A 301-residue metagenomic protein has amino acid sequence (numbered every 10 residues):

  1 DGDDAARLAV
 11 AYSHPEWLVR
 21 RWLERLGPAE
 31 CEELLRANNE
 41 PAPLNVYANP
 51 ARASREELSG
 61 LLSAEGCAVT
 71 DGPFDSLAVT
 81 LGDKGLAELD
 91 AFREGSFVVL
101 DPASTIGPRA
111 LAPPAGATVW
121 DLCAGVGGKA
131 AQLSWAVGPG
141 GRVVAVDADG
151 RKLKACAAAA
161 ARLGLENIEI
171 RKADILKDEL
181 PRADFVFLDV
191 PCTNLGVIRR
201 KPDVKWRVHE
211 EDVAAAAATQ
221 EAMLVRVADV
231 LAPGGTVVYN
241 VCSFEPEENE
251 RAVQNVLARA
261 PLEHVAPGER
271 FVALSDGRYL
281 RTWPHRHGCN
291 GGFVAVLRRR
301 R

Functional and structural regions predicted by a protein language model:
D1-R301: S-adenosylmethionine
